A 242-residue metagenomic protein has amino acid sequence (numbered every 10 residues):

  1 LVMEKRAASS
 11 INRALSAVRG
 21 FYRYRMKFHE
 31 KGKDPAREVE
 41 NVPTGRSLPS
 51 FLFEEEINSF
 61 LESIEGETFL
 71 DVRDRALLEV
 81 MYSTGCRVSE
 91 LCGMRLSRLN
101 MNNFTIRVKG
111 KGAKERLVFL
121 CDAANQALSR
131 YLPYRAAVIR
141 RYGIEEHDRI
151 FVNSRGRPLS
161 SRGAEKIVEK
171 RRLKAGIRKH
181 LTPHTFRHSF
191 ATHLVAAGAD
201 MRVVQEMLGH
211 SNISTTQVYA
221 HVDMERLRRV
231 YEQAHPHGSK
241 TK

Functional and structural regions predicted by a protein language model:
L1-K242: Conserved catalytic core of the tyrosine transesterase superfamily
